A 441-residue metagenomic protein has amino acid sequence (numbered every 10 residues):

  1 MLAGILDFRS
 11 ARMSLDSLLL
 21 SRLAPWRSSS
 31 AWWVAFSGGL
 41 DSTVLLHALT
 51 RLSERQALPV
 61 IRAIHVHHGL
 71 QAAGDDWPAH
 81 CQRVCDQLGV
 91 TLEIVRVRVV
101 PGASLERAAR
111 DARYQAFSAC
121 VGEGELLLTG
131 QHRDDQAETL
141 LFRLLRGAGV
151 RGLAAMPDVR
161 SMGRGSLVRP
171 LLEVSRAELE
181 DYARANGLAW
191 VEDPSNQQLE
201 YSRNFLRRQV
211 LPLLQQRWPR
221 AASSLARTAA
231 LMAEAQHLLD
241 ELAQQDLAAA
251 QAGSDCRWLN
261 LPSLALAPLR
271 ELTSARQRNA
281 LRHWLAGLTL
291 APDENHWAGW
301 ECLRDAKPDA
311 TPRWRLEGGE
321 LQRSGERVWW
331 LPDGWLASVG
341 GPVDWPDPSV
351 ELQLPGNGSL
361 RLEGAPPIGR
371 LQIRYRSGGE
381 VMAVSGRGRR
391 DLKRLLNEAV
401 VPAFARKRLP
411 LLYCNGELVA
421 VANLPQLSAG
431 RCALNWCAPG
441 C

Functional and structural regions predicted by a protein language model:
L2, L6-L213, R217, E241: Core alpha/beta nucleotide-donor-binding catalytic domains of modification enzymes
L2-A11, L15-L40, H68, V97-V99 (+3 more regions): AMP-forming adenylation/ATP pyrophosphatase catalytic core
D75, A103, E200, N204 (+5 more regions): Non-catalytic, surface-exposed connector residues within folded enzymatic/regulatory domains
L211, Q215, P219-A222, A226-A229 (+1 more regions): Short amphipathic alpha-helical segments with heptad-repeat character
